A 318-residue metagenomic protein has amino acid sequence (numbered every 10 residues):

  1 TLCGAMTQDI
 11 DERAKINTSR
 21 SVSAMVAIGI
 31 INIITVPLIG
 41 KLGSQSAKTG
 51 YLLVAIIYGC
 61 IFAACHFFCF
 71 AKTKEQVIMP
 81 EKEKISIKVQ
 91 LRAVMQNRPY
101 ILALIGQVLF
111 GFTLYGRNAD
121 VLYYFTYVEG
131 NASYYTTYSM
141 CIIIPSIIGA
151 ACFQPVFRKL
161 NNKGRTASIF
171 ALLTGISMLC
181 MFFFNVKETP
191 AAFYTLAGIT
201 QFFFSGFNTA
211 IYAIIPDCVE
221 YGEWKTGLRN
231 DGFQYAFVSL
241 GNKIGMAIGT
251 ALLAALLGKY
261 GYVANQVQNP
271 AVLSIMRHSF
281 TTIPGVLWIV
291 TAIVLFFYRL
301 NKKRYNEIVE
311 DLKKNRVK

Functional and structural regions predicted by a protein language model:
T1-A132, S279, P284-K318: Intracellular loop-helix junctions on the cytosolic face of multi-pass helical membrane proteins
T1-Q8, G206-T226: Intracellular juxtamembrane helix-capping segments at the cytosolic ends of symmetry-related transmembrane helices
N17-L38, F62, S139-I143, F237-L257: Glycine-rich segments within core transmembrane alpha-helices of 12-TM secondary carriers
V54, N162-I169: Juxtamembrane helix-start motifs in multi-pass secondary transporters
F112-G116, F202-A210: Hydrophobic transmembrane alpha-helices of Major Facilitator Superfamily
I148-R165: Helix-to-loop junctions at the C-terminal end of transmembrane segments in multipass secondary transporters
L172-E188: C-terminal ends and interior cores of transmembrane alpha-helices in multi-pass membrane transporters/permeases
F183-A197, F207, Y212-A213: Helix-loop junctions at membrane interfaces in 12-TM secondary transporters
